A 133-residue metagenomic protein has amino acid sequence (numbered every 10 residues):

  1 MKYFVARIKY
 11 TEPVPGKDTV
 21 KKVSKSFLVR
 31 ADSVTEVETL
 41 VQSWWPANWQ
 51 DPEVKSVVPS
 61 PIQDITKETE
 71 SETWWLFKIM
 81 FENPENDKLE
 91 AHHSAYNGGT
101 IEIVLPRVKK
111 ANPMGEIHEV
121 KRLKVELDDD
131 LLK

Functional and structural regions predicted by a protein language model:
M1-S24, T69-E90: Short aromatic-glycine-(Arg/Gly/Cys) micro-motifs in beta-strand/loop hairpins
Y3-I8, V29, V34, V57 (+5 more regions): A compositionally biased, intrinsically disordered/low-complexity signal enriched for hydrophobic/aromatic residues
V5-E12, D18, V29, V34-Q42 (+3 more regions): Conserved, structured core segments of small domains
V14, K21-V23, V54, E90-H93 (+1 more regions): Generic preference for hydrophobic/aromatic residues in regular secondary structure cores
K21-D32, K88-G99: A short, exposed loop/beta-hairpin motif centered on an aromatic-Gly-Thr core
S33-N48, T100-E116: A short, charged, amphipathic alpha-helix used as a generic interaction element across diverse proteins
W45-P84, K110-K133: Short, mixed-charge low-complexity intrinsically disordered segments
